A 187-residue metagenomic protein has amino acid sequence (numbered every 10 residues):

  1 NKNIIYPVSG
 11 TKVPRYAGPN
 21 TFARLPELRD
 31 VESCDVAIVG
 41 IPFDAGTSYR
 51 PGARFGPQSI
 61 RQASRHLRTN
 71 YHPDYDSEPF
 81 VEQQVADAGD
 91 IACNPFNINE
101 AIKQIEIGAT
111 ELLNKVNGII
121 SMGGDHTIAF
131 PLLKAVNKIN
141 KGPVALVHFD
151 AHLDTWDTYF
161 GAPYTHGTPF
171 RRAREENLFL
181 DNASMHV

Functional and structural regions predicted by a protein language model:
N1-V187: Conserved alpha-helical scaffold segments that buttress catalytic/binding sites
